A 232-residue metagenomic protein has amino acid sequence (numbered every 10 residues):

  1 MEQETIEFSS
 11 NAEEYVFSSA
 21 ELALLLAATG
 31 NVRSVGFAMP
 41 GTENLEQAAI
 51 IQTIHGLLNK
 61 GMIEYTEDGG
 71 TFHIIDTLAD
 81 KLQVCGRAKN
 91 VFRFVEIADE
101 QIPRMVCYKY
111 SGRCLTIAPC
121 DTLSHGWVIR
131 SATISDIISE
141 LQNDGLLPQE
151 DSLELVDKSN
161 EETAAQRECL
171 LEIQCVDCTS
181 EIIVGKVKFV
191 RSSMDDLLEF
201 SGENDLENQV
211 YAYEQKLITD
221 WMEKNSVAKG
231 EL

Functional and structural regions predicted by a protein language model:
E2-A23, N31-M39, E64, T71-L232: Non-catalytic recognition/regulatory regions in large multidomain proteins
A27-E46, I54: Short acidic, hydrophobic short linear motifs in intrinsically disordered regions
E46-I50, T133: Short amphipathic alpha-helical segments
A49-G61: Basic amphipathic alpha-helical segments that dock to polyanions
